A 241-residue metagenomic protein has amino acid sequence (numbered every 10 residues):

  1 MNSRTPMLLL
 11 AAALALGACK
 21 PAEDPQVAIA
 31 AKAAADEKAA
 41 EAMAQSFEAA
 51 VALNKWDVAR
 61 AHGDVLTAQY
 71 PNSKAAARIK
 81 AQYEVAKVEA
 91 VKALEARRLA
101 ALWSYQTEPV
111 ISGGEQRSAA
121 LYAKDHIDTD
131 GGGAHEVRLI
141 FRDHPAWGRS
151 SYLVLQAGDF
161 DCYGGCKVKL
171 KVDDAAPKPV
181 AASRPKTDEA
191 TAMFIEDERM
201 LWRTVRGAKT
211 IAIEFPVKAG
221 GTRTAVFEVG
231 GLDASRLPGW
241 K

Functional and structural regions predicted by a protein language model:
M1-L9: Bacterial N-terminal signal peptides that target proteins for export
A15-A18: C-terminal motif of bacterial Sec signal peptides marking the signal peptidase cleavage site
K20-A68, K74-K241: A generic "folded-domain core" signal
